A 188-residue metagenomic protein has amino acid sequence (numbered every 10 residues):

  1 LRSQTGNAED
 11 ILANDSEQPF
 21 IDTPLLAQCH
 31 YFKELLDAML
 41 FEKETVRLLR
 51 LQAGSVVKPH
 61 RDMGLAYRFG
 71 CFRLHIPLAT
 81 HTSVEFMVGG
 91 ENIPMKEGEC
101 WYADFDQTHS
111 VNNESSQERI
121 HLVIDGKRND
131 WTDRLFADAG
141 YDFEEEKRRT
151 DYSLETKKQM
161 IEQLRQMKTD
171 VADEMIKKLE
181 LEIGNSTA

Functional and structural regions predicted by a protein language model:
L1-A38: Non-heme Fe(II)/2-oxoglutarate
S3, I11, V46, E118-I120: Long, contiguous binding/interaction regions
L48-Y67: Conserved short histidine dyad/triad with adjacent acidic residue
R50, Y67-S83: Short, conserved beta-strand element in jelly-roll/cupin
K58, P77-E97: A short beta-strand-loop-beta hairpin characteristic of the jelly-roll/cupin
H60, V84-F86, A103-D104, T108-S115: Short beta-strand His + acidic residue motifs that chelate non-heme Fe in jelly-roll/DSBH and cupin folds
F72-P77, C100-Y102, S116-R134: A short hydrophobic beta-strand segment most commonly corresponding to one strand of the jelly-roll/cupin
D138-A188: Charged/polar low-complexity intrinsically disordered segments, enriched in acidic residues
